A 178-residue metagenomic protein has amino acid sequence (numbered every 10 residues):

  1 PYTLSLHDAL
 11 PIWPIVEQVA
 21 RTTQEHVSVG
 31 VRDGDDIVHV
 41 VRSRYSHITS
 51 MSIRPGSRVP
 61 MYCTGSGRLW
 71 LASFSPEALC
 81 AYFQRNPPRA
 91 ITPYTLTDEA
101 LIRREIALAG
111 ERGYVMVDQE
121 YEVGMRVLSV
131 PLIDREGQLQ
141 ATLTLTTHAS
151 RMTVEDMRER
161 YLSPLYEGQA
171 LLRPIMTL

Functional and structural regions predicted by a protein language model:
S5, A9-R85: Amphipathic alpha-helical effector-binding/dimerization core of metabolite-sensing transcriptional regulators
P11-V19, F83-S129, P174-I175: Short, basic/aromatic recognition patches
T23, D33, P87, G110 (+1 more regions): Residues at helix C-cap/C′ positions in short coil/turn segments immediately following an alpha-helix
L132-R135: Sensor-regulatory modules in signal-transduction proteins
L139-L178: Juxtadomain coupling helices with adjacent low-complexity linkers
